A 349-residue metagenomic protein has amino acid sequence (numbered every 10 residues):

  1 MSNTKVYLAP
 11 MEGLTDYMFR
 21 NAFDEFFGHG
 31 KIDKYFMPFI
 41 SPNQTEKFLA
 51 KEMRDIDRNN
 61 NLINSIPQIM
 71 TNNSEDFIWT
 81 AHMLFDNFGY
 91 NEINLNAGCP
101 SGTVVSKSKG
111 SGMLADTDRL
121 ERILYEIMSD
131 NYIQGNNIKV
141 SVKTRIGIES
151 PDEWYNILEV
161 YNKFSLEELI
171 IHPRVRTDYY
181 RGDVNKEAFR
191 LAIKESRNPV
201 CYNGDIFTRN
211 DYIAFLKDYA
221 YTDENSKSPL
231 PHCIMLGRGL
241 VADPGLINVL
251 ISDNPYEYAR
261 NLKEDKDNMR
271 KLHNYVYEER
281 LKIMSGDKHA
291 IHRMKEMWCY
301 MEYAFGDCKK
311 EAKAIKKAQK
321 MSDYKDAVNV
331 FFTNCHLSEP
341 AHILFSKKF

Functional and structural regions predicted by a protein language model:
M1-F349: Flavin-dependent oxidoreductase catalytic cores
